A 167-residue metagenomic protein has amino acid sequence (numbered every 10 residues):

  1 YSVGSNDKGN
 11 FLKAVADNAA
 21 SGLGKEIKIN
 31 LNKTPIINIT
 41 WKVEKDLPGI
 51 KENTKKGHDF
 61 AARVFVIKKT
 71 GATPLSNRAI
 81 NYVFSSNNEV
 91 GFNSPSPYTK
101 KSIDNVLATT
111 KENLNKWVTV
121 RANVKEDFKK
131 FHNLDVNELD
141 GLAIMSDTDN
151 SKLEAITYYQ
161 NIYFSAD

Functional and structural regions predicted by a protein language model:
Y1-G22: Short carbohydrate-recognition loop motifs
A16-I29, V118: Short beta-strands within extracellular/lumenal beta-sheet-rich domains
E26-I37, K111-L114, D135: Extracellular/lumenal carbohydrate-interaction signature centered on repeated Trp-anchored short motifs
T34-K45, D140-S146: A short beta-strand element within beta-rich, extracytoplasmic domains of secreted/secretory-pathway proteins
T40-D46, K69-G71, K125: Solvent-exposed strand-to-loop "edge" motifs in beta-rich extracellular domains
G57-S102: Extracellular/luminal beta-rich ligand-recognition and adhesion surfaces characterized by aromatic-Gly/Pro-enriched
D59-V64, K100-K101, V106-T110, L114-E154: Extracellular beta-strand ligand-recognition surfaces/modules
L142, Q160-F164: Extracellular beta-strand elements of beta-rich domains used for carbohydrate recognition/degradation or cell-matrix
